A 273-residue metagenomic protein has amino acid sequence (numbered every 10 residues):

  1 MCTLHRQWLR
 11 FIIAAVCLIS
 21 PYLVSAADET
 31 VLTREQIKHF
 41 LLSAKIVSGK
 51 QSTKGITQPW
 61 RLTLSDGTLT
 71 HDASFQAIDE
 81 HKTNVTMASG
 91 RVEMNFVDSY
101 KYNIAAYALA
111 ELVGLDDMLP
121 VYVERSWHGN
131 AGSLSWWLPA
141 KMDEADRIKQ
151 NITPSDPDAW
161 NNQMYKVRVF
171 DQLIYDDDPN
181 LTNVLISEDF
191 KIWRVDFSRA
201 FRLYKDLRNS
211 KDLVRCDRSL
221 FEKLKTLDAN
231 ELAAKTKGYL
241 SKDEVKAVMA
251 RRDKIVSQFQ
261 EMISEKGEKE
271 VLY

Functional and structural regions predicted by a protein language model:
M1-T3, E244-V245: Helix-centric, low-specificity signal for extended rod-like, repetitive segments
C2-I12: Bacterial N-terminal signal peptides that target proteins for export
I12-P21: Bacterial N-terminal signal peptides
S25-Y273: Phosphate/dinucleotide-binding and metal-coordinating scaffold of catalytic cores in nucleotide-dependent enzymes
